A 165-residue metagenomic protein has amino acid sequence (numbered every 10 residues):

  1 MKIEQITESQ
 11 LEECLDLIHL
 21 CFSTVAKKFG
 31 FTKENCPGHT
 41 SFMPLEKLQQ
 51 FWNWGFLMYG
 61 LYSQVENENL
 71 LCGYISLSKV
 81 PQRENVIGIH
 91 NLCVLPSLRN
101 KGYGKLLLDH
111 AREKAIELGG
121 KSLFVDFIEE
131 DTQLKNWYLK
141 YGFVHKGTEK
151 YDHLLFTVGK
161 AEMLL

Functional and structural regions predicted by a protein language model:
M1-I3: Extreme N-terminal starter segment of soluble prokaryotic enzymes
Q5-S97, L108-H110, K114, E149-Y151: Acetyl-CoA-dependent GNAT
H19, I116, A161-L164: A short, amphipathic alpha-helical segment
P37-G38, K101, F124: A generic secondary-structure micro-motif detector that highlights 1-2 residue hydrophobic/ambivalent hotspots embedded
C72, K101-Y103, K146: Short glycine-rich loop/turn motifs that provide flexible caps or phosphate-binding loops at active sites
L92-D109, I116-L118, E129-N136, K140: Conserved glycine-rich acetyl-CoA-binding loop
K121-K135, L139-Y141, T148-L165: C-terminal "cap" of GNAT-fold acetyltransferases
